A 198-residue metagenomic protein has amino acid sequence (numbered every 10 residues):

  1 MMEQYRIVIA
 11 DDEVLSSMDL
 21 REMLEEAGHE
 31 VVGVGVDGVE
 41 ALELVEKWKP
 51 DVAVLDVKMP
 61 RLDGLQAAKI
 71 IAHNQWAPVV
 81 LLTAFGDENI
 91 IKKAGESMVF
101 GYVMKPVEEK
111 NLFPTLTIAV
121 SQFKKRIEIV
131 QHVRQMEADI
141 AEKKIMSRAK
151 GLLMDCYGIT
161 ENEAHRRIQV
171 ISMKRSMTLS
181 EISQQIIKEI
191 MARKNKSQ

Functional and structural regions predicted by a protein language model:
M2-S16, L20-L24: Conserved acidic segment of CheY-like receiver
D37-E40, R61-Q66: Acidic catalytic/metal-coordinating carboxylates
E43, L65-W76: Short amphipathic alpha-helix used as the core "switch/output" element in two-component signaling
W48-V54: Active-site beta3 strand of CheY-like receiver
D56, T83: Active-site residues of response regulator receiver
Q66, G86-G101: Alpha4 helix (beta4-alpha4-beta5 surface) of REC/receiver domains from two-component response regulators
N89, V107-L116: C-terminal output helix
K124-K125, Q131-Q198: C-terminal output/effector regions of signal-responsive regulators
